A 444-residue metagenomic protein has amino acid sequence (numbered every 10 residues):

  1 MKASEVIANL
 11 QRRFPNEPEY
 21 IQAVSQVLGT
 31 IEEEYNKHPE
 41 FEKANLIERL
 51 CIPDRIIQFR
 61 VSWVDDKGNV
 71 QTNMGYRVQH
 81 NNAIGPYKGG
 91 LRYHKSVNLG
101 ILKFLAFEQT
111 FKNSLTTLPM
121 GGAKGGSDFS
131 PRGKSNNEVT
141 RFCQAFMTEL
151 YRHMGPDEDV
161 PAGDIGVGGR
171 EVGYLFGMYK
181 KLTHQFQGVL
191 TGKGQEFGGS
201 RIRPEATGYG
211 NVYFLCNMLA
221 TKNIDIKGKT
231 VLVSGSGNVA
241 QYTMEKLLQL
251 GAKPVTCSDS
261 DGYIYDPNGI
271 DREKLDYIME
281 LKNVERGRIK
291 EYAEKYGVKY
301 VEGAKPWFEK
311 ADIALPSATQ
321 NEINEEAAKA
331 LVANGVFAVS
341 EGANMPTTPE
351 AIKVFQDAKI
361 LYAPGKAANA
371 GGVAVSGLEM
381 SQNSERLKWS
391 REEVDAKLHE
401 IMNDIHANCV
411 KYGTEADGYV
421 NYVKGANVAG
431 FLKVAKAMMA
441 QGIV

Functional and structural regions predicted by a protein language model:
K2-P18, A23, M218, V332-V444: Adenosine-phosphate binding glycine-rich loop
I21, K37-A44, T117, M154-G163 (+3 more regions): Flexible, glycine/charged-enriched surface loops at secondary-structure junctions
E40-N69: Structured beta-strand/loop patches that form or line metal/cofactor-binding pockets in enzymes
F59-K124, D128: Phosphate-interaction motifs
H94, N113-K227: Glycine/serine-rich phosphate-binding loop and adjoining beta1-alpha1 elements at the start of nucleotide-handling
T191-G194, G198-K310: Glycine-rich phosphate/diphosphate-binding loop of Rossmann-like nucleotide-binding domains
G262-Y362, A367: Rossmann-like adenosine-cofactor binding region
